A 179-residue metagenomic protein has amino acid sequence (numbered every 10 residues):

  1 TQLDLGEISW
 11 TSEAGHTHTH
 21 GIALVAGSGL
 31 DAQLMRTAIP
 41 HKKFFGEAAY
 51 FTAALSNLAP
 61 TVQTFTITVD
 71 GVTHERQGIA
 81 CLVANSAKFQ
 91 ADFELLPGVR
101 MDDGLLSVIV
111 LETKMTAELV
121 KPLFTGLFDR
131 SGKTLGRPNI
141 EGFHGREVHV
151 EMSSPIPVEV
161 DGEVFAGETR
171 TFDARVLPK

Functional and structural regions predicted by a protein language model:
T1-I79: Catalytic core of DAGKc-family lipid kinases
G6, L34, C81, V108 (+2 more regions): A residue-level signal for conserved active-site and pocket-lining positions in enzyme catalytic cores
G6-T11, A26-S28, D70, A84-S86 (+3 more regions): Fold-independent oxyanion-binding glycine-rich loops and adjacent beta-strand/coil segments at enzyme active sites
G27, D31, L82-P97, V164: Glycine-rich phosphate/pyrophosphate-binding beta-alpha loops
D31-L34, E75-Q77, F89-D92, T116-V120: Short acidic/glycine-rich loop or secondary-structure boundary segments that cap or lie
K42-A49, D92, P97-E118: Gly/Ser/Thr-rich active-site loops/lids in small-molecule metabolic enzymes that frequently grip phosphoryl groups
T61-Q63, Q77-I79, D102-S107, H144-V148: A generic structural signal for short beta-strands and their flanking turns/coil linkers
V69-D70, R100, V110-K179: ATP/nucleoside-binding phosphotransfer catalytic cores, i.e., glycine-rich phosphate-binding loops
